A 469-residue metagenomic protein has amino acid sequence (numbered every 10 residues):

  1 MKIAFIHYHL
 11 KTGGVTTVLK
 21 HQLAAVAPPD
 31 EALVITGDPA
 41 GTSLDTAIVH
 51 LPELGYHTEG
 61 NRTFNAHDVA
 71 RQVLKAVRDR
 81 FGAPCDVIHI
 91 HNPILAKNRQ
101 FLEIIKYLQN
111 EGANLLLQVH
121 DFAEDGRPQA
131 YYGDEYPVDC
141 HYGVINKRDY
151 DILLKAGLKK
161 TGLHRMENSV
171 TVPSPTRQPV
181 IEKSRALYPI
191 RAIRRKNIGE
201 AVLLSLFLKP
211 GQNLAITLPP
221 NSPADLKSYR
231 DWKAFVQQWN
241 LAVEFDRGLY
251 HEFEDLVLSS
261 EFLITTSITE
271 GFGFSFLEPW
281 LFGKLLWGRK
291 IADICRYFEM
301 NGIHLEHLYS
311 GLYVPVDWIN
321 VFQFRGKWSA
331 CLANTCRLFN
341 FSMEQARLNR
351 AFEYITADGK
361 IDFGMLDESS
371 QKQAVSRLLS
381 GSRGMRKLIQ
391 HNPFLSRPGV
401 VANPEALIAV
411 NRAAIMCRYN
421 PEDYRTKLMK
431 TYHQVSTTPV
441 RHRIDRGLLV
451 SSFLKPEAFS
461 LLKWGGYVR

Functional and structural regions predicted by a protein language model:
A4, R177-K196, V202-K209, A215-I216: Conserved donor-binding/catalytic core segment of Leloir-type glycosyltransferases
F5-T12, A25-R71, V77: N-terminal strand-loop element at the rim of the active site of nucleotide-sugar-dependent glycosyltransferases
P39-A40, F122-A123, R148-D149, R165-P175 (+1 more regions): Short beta-strand->alpha-helix junction loop in the catalytic core of nucleotide-activated group-transfer enzymes
R78-R99, N114-Q118: Short N-terminal targeting/anchoring amphipathic segment
G126-L163: A short, active-site helix/loop in glycosyltransferases that binds the activated sugar's phosphate group
R127-A130, L154, H164-S184: Acidic anion/phosphate-binding donor-loop and adjacent secondary structure in glycosyltransferase catalytic cores
Y229-E254, G302-Y313: Nucleotide-activated donor-binding/catalytic signature segment of Leloir-type glycosyltransferases, i.e., the conserved
I268: Aromatic "clamp/platform" in nucleotide-sugar-dependent glycosyltransferases that forms part of the donor/acceptor
